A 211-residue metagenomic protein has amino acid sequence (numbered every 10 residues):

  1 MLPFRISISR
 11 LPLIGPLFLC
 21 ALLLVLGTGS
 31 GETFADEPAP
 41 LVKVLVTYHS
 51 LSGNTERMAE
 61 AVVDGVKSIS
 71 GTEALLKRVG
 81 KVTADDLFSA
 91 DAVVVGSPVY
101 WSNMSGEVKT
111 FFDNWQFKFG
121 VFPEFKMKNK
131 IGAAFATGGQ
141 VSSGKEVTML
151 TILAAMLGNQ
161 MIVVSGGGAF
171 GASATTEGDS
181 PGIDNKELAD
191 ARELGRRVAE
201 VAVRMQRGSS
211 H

Functional and structural regions predicted by a protein language model:
M1-R10: N-terminal secretory signal peptides that target proteins for export/translocation
P12-G29: Bacterial N-terminal signal peptides
G31-A35: Boundary at the C-terminal end of the N-terminal hydrophobic targeting segment
P38-A39, I162-H211: Glycine-rich phosphate/pyrophosphate-binding loop and the adjoining helix
L41-V66: N-terminal beta1-alpha1 ligand-phosphate binding loop
E60-T72, L157-G158: Short helix-loop-beta junction
T72-K81: A short beta-strand-loop structural module common to alpha/beta enzyme folds
G80-G166: Helix-loop-strand module that forms the ligand-binding subsite of alpha/beta enzymes
